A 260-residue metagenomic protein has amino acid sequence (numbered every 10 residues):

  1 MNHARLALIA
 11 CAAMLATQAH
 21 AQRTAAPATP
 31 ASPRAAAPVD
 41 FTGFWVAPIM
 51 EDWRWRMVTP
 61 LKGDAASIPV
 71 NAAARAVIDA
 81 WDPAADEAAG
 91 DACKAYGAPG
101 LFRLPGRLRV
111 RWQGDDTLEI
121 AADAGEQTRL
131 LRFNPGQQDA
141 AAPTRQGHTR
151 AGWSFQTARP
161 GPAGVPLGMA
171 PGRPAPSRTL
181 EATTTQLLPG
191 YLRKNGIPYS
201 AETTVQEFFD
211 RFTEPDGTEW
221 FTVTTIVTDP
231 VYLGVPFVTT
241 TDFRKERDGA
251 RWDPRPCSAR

Functional and structural regions predicted by a protein language model:
M1-R5: Positively charged n-region of N-terminal signal peptides that target proteins for export
A7-A16: Bacterial N-terminal signal peptides
H20-R260: PEST-like low-complexity, intrinsically disordered acidic/proline/serine-rich tracts that flank trafficking/processing
